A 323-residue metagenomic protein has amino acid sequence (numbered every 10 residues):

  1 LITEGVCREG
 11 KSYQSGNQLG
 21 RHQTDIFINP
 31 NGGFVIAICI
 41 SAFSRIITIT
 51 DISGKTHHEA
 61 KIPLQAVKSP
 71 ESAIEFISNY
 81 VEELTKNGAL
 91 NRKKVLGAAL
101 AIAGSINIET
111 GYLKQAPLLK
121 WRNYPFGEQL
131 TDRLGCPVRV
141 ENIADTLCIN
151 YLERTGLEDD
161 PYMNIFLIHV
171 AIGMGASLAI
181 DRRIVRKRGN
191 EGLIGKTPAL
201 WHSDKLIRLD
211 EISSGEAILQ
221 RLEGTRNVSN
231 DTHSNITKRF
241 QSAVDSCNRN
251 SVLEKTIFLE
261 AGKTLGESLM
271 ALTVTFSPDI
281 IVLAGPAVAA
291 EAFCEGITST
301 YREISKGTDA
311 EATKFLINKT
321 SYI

Functional and structural regions predicted by a protein language model:
L1-G10, S15-P63, S69-K93, G156-D159 (+1 more regions): ATP-binding/phosphotransfer module of carbohydrate and carboxylate kinases, centering on a glycine-rich
S12, K61, L118, G189-N190 (+1 more regions): Short clusters of small/polar residues that mark proteolytic maturation junctions
V35-C39, V95-A99, I165-H169, G175-S177: Short glycine-aspartate micro-motif
D51, I108, A179: Short, acidic, Ser/Thr-enriched surface-loop or helix-capping motifs
T56, L113, I184-V185: Hydrophobic "anchor" residues
E59-N164, A292-I304: Glycine-rich phosphate-binding loop and adjoining helix at the ATP-binding site of ATP-dependent phosphoryl-transfer
D145, G173, V288: Catalytic metal-binding/acid-base residues of hydrolase active sites
P161-E216: Glycine-rich phosphate-binding loop of actin/hexokinase-like ATP-binding domains
